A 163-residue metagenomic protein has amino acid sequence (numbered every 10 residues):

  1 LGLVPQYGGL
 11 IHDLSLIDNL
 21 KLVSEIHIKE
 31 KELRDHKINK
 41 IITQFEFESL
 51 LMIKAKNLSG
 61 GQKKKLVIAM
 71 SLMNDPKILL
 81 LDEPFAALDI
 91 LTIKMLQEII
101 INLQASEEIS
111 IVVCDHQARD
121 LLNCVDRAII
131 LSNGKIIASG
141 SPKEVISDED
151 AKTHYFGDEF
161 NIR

Functional and structural regions predicted by a protein language model:
K21, E32-L50, I101: Conserved ABC ATPase "signature" region
K54-L58: Conserved ABC ATPase signature
I68: Hydrophobic anchor residue at the start of the ABC signature
D75: Conserved catalytic motifs of ABC-family nucleotide-binding domains
L79-E83: Catalytic Walker B motif of ABC-type/P-loop ATPase nucleotide-binding domains
K94-S106: Helical segment within the ABC ATPase nucleotide-binding domain
